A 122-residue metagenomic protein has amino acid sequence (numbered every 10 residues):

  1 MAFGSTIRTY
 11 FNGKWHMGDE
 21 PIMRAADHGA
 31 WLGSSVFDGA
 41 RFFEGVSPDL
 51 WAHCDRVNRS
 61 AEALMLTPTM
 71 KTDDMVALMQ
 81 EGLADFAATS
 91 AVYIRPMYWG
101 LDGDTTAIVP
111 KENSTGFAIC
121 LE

Functional and structural regions predicted by a protein language model:
M1-E122: Conserved alpha/beta cores of soluble small-molecule-handling proteins
